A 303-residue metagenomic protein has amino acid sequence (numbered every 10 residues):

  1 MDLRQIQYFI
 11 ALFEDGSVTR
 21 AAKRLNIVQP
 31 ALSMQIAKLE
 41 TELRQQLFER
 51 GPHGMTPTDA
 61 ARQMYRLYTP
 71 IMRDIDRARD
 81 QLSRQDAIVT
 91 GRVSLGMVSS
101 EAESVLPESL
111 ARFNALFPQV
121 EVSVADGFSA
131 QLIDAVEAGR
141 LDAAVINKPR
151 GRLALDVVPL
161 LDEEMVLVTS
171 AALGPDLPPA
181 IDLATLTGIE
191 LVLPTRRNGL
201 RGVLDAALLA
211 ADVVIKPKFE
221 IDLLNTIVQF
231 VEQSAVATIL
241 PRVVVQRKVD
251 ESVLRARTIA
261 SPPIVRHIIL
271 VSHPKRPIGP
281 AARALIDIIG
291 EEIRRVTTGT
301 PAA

Functional and structural regions predicted by a protein language model:
I10, E42-L43, Q63-D86, V296: Alpha-helical linker/hinge and terminal dimerization helices associated with HTH transcriptional regulators
I10-V28: Short helix-boundary/capping micro-motifs
E40-P57: A short LG(V/I)-centered, amphipathic sequence patch enriched for acidic residue(s) preceding the LG motif
I88-L153, I221-L223: Central regulatory/effector-binding core of bacterial HTH transcription factors
G96, M165, I181-L200, G290-R294: Short loop->beta-strand "edge-of-pocket" segments that line small-molecule binding or catalytic clefts across diverse
V105, R257-G299: A late-sequence structural motif
F128-I133, E137-L141, I146-N147, R197-R257: Hydrophobic hinge/microswitch elements
R152-L191: Flexible hinge/capping segments at coil-to-helix
